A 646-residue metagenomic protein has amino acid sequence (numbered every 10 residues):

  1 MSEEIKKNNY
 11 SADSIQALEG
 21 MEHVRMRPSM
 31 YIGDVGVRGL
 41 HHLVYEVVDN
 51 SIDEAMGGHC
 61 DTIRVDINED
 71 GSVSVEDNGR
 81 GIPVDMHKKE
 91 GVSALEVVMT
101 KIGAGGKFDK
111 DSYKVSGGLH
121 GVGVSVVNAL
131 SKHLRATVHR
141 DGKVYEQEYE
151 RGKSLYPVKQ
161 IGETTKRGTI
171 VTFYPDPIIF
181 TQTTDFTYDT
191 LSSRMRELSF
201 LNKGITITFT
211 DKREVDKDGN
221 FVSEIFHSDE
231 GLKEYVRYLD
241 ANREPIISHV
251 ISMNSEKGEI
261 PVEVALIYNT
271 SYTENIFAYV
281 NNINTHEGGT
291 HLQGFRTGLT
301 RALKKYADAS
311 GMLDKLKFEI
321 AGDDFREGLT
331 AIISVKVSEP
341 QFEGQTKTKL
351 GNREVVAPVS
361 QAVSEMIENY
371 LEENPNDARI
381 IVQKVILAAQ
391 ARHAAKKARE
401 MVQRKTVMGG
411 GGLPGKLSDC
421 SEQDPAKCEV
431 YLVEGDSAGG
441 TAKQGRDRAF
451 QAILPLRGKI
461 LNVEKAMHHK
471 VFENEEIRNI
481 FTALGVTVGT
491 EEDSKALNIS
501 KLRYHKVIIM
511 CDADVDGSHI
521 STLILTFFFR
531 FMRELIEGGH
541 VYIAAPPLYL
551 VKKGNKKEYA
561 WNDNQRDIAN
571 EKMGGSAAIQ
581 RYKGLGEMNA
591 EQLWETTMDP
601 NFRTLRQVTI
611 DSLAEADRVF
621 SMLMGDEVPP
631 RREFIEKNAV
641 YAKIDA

Functional and structural regions predicted by a protein language model:
M1-S14, M21, Y45, D53-A55 (+13 more regions): GHKL-family ATPase ATP-binding module
M26-Y45: Conserved short strand/loop->alpha-helix "switch" segment adjacent to the catalytic nucleotide/phosphoryl-transfer site
D53-E54, G81-I82, V515-D516: Residues immediately C-terminal
I82-A104: Short conserved segment of the HATPase_c
D85-E90, H291, G322, H469: Conserved, non-catalytic sequence blocks in retroelement Pol enzymes and Pol-derived host proteins
Q390-G409, D424-E429, G440, Q444-R446 (+2 more regions): C-terminal interaction appendages of subunits in large macromolecular complexes
